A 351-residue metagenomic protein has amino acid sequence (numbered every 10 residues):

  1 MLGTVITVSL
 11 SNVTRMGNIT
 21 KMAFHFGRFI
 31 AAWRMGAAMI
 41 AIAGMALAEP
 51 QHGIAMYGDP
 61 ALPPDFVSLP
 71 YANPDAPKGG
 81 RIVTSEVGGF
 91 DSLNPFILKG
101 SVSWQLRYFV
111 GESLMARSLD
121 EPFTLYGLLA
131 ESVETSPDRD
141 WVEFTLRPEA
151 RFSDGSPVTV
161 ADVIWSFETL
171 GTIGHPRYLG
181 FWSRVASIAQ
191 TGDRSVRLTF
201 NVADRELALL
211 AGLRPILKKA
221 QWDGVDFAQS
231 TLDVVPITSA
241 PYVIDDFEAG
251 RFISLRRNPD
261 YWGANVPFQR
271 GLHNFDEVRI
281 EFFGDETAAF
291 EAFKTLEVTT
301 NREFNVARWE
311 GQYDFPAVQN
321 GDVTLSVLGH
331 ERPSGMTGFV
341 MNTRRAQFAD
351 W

Functional and structural regions predicted by a protein language model:
A43-M45: N-terminal signal peptide c-region/cleavage motif recognized by signal peptidases
E49-P137, E168, V235-I237: N-terminal lobe/hinge region of extracytoplasmic solute-binding protein
G53, G79-V87, E131, W141-E143 (+5 more regions): Short, well-ordered beta-strand elements
A72-P77, I97-L106, S132-P176, T191 (+4 more regions): Aromatic- and charge-enriched surface segment that lines or borders ligand/interaction sites
V83, T159-S166, S195-T199, A240-P241 (+3 more regions): Alpha-helical secondary-structure segments
G111-F123, E168, G212-R279, G284-A288: Gly/Pro-rich hinge or "lid" segments in bacterial periplasmic/extracellular proteins
L179-D223, P241-E248, R344: Surface-exposed binding/hinge segments that line and control ligand-binding clefts or catalytic entry sites
S187-A189, D245-R256, E281-R345: Extracellular/periplasmic solute-recognition and catalytic clefts
